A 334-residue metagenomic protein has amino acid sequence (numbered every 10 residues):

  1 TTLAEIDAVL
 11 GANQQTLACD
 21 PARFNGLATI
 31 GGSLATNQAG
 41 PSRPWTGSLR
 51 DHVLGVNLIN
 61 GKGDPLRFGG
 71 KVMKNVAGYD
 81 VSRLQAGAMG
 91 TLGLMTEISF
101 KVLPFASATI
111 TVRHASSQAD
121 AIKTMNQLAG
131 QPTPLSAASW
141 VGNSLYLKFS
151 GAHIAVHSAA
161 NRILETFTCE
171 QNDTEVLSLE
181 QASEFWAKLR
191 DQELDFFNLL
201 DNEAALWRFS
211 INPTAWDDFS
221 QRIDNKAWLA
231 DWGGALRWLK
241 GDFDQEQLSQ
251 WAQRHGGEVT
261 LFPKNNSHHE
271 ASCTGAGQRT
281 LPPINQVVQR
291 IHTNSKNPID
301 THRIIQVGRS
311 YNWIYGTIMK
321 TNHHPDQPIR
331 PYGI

Functional and structural regions predicted by a protein language model:
T1-A22, S249: Glycine-rich N-terminal segment of FAD-binding domains in flavoprotein oxidoreductases, spanning the beta-loop-helix
L3-I6, A119-T124, I154-N161, A215-I223 (+1 more regions): Short, conserved charged micro-motifs
T16, P134, E258: Residue-level detector of anion-binding/catalytic polar loops
C19-D20, G26-A138, L145: FAD-binding subdomain of flavoenzyme oxidoreductases
N25, E170-I334: Conserved glycine-rich FAD pyrophosphate-binding loop
I98-F105, P134-L145, D191-N202, N225-D231: Short, flexible, solvent-exposed loop/turn segments with mixed acidic/basic and small polar residues
T109, K123-S178, A182: A conserved active-site cap/scaffold subdomain adjacent to cofactor or substrate pockets
R113-S117, L147-H153, F209-P213, L239-F243: Short beta-strand-to-loop capping motifs
